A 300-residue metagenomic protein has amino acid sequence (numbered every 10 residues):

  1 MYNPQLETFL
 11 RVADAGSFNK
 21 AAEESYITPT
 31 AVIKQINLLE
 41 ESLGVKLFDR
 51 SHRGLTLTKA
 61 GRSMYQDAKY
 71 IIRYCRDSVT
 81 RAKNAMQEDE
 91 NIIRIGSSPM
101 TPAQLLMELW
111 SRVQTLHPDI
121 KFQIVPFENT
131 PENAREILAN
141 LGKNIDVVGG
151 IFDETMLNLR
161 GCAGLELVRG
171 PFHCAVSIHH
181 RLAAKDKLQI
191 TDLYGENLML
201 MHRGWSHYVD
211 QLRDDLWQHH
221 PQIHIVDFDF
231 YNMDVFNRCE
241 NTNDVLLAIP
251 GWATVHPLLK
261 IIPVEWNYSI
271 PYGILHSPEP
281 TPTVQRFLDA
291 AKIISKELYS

Functional and structural regions predicted by a protein language model:
L10-T28: Short helix-boundary/capping micro-motifs
E40-K59: A short LG(V/I)-centered, amphipathic sequence patch enriched for acidic residue(s) preceding the LG motif
S42-L43, M64-M86, P102, L109: Alpha-helical linker/hinge and terminal dimerization helices associated with HTH transcriptional regulators
N91-M156: Central regulatory/effector-binding core of bacterial HTH transcription factors
L105, E196-H219: Secondary-structure junction motif
E128-G195, G251-L258: Acidic, Gly/Pro-rich loop/turn segments at junctions of secondary structure
L159-L165, G170, M233-P282: Beta-alpha-beta core module
